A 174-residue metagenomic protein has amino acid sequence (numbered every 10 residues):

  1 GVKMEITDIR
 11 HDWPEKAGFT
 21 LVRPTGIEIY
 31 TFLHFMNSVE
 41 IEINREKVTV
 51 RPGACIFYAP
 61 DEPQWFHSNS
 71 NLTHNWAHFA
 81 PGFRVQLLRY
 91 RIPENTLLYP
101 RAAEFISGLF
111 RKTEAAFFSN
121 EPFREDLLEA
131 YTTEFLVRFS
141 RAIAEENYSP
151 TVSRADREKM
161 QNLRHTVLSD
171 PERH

Functional and structural regions predicted by a protein language model:
G1-E5, S119: A short, N-terminal "cap"/entry segment at the start of jelly-roll beta-barrel domains of the cupin/DSBH fold
I6-T7, A103: Alpha-helix initiation and N-capping motif
T7-E94, E125: N-terminal regulatory/effector-sensing and dimerization cores that precede helix-turn-helix DNA-binding domains
T31, F105-K112, Y131, F135-R138: Amphipathic, well-ordered alpha-helical segments in soluble domains
T73-N75, L109, K159, L163: Activation loop
E94-E104, F117-L128, V137-H174: Short, Lys/Arg-enriched, Trp-marked, Pro/Gly-tolerant hinge/linker segments that flank
